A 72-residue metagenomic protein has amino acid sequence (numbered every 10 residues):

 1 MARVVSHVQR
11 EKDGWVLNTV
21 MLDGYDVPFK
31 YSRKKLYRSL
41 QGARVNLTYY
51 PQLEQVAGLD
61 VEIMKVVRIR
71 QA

Functional and structural regions predicted by a protein language model:
M1-A2, R38-Q41, A57-K65: Short coil-to-beta-strand transition motifs
M1-G14, R68-A72: Structural detector for short beta-strands of small beta-barrel domains
S6, Y31-K35, Q52: Short secondary-structure capping/turn segments at boundaries of alpha-helices and beta-strands
K12-D26: Short, basic/aromatic beta-hairpin or loop at an interaction surface
L22-F29, K35-R38: Short, flexible N-terminal segments of the mature chain
Y25-D26, V45-Q52: Generic short beta-strand segments
R33-L47: Short nucleic-acid-contacting surface segments enriched for D/E, G, S/T with interspersed K/R
Y50-A72: OB-fold/S1-family single-stranded nucleic acid-binding modules
